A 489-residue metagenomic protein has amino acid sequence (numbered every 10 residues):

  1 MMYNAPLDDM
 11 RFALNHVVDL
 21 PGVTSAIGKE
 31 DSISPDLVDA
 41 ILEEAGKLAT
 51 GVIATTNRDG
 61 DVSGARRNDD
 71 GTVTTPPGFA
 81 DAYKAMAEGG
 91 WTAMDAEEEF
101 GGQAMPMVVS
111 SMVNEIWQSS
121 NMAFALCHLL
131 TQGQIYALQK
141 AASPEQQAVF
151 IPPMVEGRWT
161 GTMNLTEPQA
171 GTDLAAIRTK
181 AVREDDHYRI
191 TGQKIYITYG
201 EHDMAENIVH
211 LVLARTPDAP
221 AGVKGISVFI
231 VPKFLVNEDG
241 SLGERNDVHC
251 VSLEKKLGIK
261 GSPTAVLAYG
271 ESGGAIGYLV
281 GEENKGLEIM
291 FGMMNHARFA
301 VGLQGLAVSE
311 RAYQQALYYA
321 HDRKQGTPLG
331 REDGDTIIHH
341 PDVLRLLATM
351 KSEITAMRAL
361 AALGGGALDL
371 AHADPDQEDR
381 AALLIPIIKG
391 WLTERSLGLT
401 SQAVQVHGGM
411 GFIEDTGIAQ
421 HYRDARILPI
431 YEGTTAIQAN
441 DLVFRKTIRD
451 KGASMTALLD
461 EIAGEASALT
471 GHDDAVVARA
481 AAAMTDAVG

Functional and structural regions predicted by a protein language model:
M1-A125, V149: Amphipathic, small/basic residue-rich leader segments at the start of a protein or domain
T24-I27, Y199, Y278-M293, D322-P341 (+5 more regions): Conserved catalytic-core motifs characterized by acidic clusters
K47, A54, F100-Q132, Q139-L174 (+7 more regions): Glycine/proline-enriched, intrinsically flexible loops and inter-domain linkers
L130-T131, A142-T179, R183-D186, Q193 (+4 more regions): Internal maturation/activation junctions in enzymes
R183, I259, D379-L459: Alpha-helix capping/hinge segments and adjacent helical runs
H187, T191-R245: A short core secondary-structure module
Y196-T198, L235-V251, K256, P263-A297 (+3 more regions): A glycine-rich, basic-preceded beta-loop-alpha segment at the flavin cofactor/substrate interface of flavin-utilizing
R298-A371, K451-G489: Extended amphipathic alpha-helical segments enriched in small hydrophobics
